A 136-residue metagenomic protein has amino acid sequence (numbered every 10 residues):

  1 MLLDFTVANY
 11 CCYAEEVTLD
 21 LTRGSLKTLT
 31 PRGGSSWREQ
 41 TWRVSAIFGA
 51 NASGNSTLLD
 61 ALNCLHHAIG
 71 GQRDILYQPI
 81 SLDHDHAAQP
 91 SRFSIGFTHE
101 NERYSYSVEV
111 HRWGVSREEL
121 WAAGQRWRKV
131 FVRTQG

Functional and structural regions predicted by a protein language model:
M1-C64: Pre-Walker A-like glycine/lysine-rich segment at the N-terminus of P-loop NTPase domains
D4, S94, R117: Conserved beta-strand and immediately adjacent loop positions that scaffold enzyme active sites
D4-A8, L82-D83, W127: Intrinsically disordered, low-complexity boundary segments flanking structured domains
A8, T22, T98-E100, H111-R112 (+1 more regions): Solvent-exposed residues in well-ordered beta-strands and their adjoining turns, especially edge/terminal strands
C12, H99-R103, G124: Glycine-centered tight beta-turn/hairpin loop motif at sheet-sheet or coil-to-beta transitions
E15-L19, E102-Y106, K129: Short beta-strand segments
R38-W42, A46, A50, S56-W113: Conserved P-loop NTP-binding catalytic core
S105-G136: Electropositive, glycine-dotted interaction segments that contact anionic polymers or phosphate-rich ligands
